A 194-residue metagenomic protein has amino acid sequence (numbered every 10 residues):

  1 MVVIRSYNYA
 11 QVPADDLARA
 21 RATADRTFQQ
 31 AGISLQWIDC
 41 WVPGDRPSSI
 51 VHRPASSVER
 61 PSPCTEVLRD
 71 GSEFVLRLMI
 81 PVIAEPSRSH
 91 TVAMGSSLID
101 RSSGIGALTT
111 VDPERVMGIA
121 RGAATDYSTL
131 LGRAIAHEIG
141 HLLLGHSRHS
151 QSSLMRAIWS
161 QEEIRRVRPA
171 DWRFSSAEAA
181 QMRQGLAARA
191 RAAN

Functional and structural regions predicted by a protein language model:
M1-V2: Immediate post-signal peptide segment of exported/extracytoplasmic ligand-binding proteins
R5-A22, S96-T125, T129-L130, H146-N194: Metalloprotease/metallohydrolase-associated module, dominated by Zn2+-dependent proteases
A14-L142: Metzincin-family zinc-dependent endopeptidase catalytic domain
